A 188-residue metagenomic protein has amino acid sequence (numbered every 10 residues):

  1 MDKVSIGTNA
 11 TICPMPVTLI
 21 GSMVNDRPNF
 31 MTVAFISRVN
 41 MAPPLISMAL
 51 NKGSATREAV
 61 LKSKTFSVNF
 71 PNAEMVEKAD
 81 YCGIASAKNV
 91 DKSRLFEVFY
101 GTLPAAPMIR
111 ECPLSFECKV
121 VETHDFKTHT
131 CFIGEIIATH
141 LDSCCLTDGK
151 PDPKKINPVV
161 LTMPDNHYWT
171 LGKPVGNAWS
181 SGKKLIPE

Functional and structural regions predicted by a protein language model:
M1-E188: Basic, polyanion-binding surface patches
